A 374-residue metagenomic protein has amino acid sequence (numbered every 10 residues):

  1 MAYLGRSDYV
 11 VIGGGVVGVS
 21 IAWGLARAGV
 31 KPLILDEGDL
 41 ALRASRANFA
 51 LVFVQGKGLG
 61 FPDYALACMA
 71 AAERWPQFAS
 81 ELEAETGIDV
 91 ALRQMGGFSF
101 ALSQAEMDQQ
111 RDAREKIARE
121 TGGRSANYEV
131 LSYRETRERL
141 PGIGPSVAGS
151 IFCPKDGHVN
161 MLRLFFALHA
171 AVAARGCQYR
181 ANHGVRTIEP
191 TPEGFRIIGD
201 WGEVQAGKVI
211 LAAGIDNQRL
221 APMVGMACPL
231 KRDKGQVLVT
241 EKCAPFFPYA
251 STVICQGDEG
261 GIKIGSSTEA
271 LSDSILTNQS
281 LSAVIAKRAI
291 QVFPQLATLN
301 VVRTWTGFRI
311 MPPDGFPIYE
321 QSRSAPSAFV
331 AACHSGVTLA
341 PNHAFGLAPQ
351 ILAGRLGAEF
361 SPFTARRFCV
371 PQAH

Functional and structural regions predicted by a protein language model:
S7-I34: N-terminal Rossmann-like FAD-binding beta1-loop-alpha1 element of flavoenzymes
A26-N48: Glycine-rich FAD pyrophosphate-binding loop
L42, G199-P248, N278: Central helical "cap/lid" subdomain
A50-E135, R139, R288-I290: Dinucleotide-binding Rossmann-like beta1-alpha1 core, especially the glycine-rich loop that anchors the ADP
I88-A101, N127-R175, S267-L271, P326-C333: Helix-loop-beta segment of a Rossmann-like dinucleotide-binding subdomain
I151-G207, D216: Helical element adjacent to the flavin cofactor pocket in flavoenzyme catalytic cores
C243-A328: Active-site lid/adjacent beta-loop-alpha segment flanking the redox-cofactor pocket in flavoenzymes
F293-H374: C-terminal catalytic lobe of FAD-dependent flavoproteins
